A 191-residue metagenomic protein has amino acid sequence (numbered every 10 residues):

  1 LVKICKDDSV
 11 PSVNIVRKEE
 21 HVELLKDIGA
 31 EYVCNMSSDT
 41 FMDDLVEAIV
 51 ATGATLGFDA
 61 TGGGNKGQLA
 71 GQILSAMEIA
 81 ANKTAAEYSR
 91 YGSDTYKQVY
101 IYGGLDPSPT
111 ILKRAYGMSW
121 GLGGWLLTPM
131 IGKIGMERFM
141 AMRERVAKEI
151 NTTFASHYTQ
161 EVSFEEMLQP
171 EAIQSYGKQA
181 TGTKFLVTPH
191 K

Functional and structural regions predicted by a protein language model:
V2: N-terminal Rossmann NAD(P)H-binding glycine-rich loop of SDR-like oxidoreductase domains
K6-Y88: Adenosine-nucleotide cofactor-binding segment
V16, I101-G103, P189: Short beta-strand/turn micro-motifs composed of small residues that flank or help shape donor/cofactor-binding pockets
Y32-V33, V99, L122, E161: Conserved beta-strand scaffold positions in the cores of enzyme catalytic domains, especially in NTP/NDP-utilizing
I49-T52, G92-D94, K178-T181: Flexible, charged surface loops at secondary-structure boundaries
T55-L56, Y96-Y100, T183-L186: Hydrophobic beta-strand segments of well-ordered beta-sheets in folded domains
A80-T84, T128-K191: C-terminal hydrophobic helical "lid"/dimerization subdomain of Rossmann-like NAD(P)H-dependent oxidoreductases
S89-S156: Rossmann-fold dehydrogenase core element
